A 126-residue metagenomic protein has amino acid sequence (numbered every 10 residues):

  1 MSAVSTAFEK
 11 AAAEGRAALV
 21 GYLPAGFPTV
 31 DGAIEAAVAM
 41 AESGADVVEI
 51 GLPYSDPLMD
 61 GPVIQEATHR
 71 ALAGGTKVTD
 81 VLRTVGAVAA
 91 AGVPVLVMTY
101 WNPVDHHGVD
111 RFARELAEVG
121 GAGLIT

Functional and structural regions predicted by a protein language model:
M1-V20, V85-A89: N-terminal amphipathic alpha-helix/helix-capping segment at the start of soluble metabolic enzymes
A3, G61-L96: Alpha-helix-loop-beta-strand connector modules within alpha/beta enzyme cores
L19-A33, V95-V109: Active-site mouth loops of central-metabolism enzymes
V20, D46-E49, L96-V97, I125: Conserved beta-strand positions in the central sheet of alpha/beta enzyme cores
G21, M40, G51, L116: Conserved, mostly hydrophobic/aromatic
F27-V30, A45-T76, P103: Glycine-rich, proline-tolerant flexible connector loops at the mouths of alpha/beta enzymes
I34, V38-E42, A117-E118: Non-catalytic positions within long, well-ordered alpha-helices that form the structural scaffold/packing of enzyme
L72-T76, T99, G120-T126: Catalytic beta/alpha-barrel core
